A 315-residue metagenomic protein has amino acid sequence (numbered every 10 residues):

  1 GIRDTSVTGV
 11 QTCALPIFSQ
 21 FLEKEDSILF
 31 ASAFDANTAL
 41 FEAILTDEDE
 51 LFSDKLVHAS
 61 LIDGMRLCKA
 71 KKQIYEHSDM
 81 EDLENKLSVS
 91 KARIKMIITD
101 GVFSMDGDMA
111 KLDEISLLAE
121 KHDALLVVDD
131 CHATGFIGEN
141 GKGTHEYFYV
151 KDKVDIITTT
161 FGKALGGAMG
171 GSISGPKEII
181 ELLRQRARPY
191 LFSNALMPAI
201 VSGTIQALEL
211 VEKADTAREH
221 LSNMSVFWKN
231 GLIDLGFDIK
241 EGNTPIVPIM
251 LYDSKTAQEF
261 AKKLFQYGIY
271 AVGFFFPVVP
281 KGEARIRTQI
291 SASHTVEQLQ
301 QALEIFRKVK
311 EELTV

Functional and structural regions predicted by a protein language model:
G1-C13: Single conserved hydrophobic/aromatic residue that forms the stacking wall/gate of nucleotide- or nucleobase-binding
P16-A39: Short loop-beta-helix segment that forms the pyridoxal 5′-phosphate
Q20, Q266-I269, V278-V315: PLP-dependent enzyme catalytic core of the Aspartate aminotransferase-like
L40-A59: Conserved PLP-anchoring active-site segment centered on the Schiff-base-forming lysine
Q73, H77-V128: Active-site phosphate-binding strand-loop segment of PLP-dependent enzymes
H122-L125, H132, I137-N243, T256: Active-site C-terminal subdomain of aminotransferase-like
E219-W228, I233-G268, V278, E283 (+1 more regions): Conserved PLP-binding catalytic core of the aspartate aminotransferase-like
